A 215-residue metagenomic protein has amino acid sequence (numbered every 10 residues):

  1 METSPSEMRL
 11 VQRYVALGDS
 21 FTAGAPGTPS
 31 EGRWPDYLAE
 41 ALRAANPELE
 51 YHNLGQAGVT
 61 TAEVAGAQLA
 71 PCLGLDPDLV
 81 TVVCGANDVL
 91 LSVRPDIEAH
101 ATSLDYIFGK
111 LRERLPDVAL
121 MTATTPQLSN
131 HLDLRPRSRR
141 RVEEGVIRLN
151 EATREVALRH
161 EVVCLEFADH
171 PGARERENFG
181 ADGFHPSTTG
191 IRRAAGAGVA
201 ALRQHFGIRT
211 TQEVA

Functional and structural regions predicted by a protein language model:
M1-A57, A67-D76: Serine-esterase "nucleophile elbow" of acetyl-processing enzymes
D19, G32, A62, E177 (+1 more regions): Flexible, active-site-adjacent loop/turn segments at secondary-structure boundaries
T22, T60-T61, T81, T124: Ser/Thr-centric signal marking residues that sit in or immediately flank functional binding/regulatory motifs
A25-P26, A62, L91: Short N-terminal helix/helix-N-cap motif within the alpha/beta-hydrolase-1
N46, G66-A215: Alpha-helical cap/lid subdomain in secreted, periplasmic, or secretory-pathway luminal O-acyl-processing enzymes
Q56-T61, R141-V142: Short, flexible loop segments at the rims of nucleotide/cofactor-binding pockets, characterized by
